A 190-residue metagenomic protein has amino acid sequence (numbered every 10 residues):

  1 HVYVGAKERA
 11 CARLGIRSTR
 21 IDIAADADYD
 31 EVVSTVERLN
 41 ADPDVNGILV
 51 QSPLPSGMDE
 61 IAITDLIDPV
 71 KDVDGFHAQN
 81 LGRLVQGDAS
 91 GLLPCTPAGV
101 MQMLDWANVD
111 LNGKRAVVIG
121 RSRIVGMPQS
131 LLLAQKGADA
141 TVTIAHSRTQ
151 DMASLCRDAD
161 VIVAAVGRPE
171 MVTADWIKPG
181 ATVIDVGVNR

Functional and structural regions predicted by a protein language model:
H1-E8, S90-T182, V186: Glycine-rich phosphate/diphosphate-binding loop of Rossmann-like nucleotide-binding domains
V2, E31-S34, I61-A62, P128: Generic recognition of short, well-ordered alpha-helical segments
C11-A25, T141-I144: Short beta-strand elements in bilobed, periplasmic/extracellular small-molecule ligand-binding domains
R13-G15, R38-A41, I67-V70: Non-catalytic terminal and connector segments of soluble metabolic enzymes
I23-A25, P53-P55, A78-L81, S147-T149 (+2 more regions): Short, ordered loop/turn segments at secondary-structure junctions
E31-P43: Short, well-structured alpha-helical segments in soluble
D44-V45, A159: Short, high-confidence coil segments that cap the C-terminus of an alpha-helix and link into the following beta-strand
G47-A116: Anion-binding alpha/beta catalytic cores of soluble intermediary-metabolism enzymes, centered on
